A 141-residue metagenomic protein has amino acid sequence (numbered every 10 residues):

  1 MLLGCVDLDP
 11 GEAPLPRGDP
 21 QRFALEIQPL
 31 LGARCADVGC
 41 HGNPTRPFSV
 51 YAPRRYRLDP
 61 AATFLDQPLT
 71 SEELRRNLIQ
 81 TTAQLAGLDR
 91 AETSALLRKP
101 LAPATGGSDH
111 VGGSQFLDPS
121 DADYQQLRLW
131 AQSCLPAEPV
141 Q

Functional and structural regions predicted by a protein language model:
M1-L3: Sec-dependent N-terminal signal peptides
C5-Q141: Aromatic- and Gly/Pro-enriched helix-to-coil junctions and flexible linker segments
